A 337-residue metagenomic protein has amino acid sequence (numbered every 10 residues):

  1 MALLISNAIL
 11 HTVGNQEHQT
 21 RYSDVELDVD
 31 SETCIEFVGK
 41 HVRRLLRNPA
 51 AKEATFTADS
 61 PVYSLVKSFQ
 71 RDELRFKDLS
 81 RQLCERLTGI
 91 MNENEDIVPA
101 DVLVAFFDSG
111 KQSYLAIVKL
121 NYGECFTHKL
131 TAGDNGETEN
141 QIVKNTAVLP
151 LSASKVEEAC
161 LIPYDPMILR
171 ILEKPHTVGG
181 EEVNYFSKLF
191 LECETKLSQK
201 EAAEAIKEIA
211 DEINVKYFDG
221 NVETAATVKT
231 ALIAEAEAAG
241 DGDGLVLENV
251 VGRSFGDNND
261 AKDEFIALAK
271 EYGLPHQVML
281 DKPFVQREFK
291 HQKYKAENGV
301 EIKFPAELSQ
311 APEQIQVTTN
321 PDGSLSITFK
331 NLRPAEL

Functional and structural regions predicted by a protein language model:
A2-E288: Long, hydrophobic alpha/beta structural blocks
E248-L337: C-terminal structured domains
